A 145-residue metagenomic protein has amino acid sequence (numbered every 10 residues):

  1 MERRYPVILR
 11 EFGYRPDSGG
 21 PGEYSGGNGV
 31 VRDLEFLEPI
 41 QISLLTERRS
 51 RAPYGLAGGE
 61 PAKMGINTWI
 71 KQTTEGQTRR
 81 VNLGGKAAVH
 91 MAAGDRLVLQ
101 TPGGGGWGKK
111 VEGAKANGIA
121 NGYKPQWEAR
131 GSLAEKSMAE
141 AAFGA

Functional and structural regions predicted by a protein language model:
M1-T74, E140: Long, charge-dense accessory insertions within large macromolecular proteins
Y24, K109, S137: Conserved "landmark" site that anchors the functional core of diverse proteins
D95-L97: Structural motif
G104-K115: Short, Lys/Arg- and Gly-enriched loop/turn segments at beta-strand edges
I119-A145: Helix-rich terminal scaffold detector
